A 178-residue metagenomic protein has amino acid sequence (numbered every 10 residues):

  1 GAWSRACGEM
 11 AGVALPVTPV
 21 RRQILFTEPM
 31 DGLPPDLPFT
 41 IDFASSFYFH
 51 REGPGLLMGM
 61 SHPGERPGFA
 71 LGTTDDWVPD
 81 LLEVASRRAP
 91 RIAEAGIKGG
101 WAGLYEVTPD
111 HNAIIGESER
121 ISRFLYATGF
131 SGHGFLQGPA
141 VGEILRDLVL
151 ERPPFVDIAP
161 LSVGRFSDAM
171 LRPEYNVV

Functional and structural regions predicted by a protein language model:
G1-D36: Central helical "cap/lid" subdomain
A2, P19, P79-D80, A140: A generic alpha-helix surface/boundary motif
E9, P67-G72, Q137-G138: A short, polar/proline- and glycine-enriched secondary-structure boundary/capping micro-motif
A14, P29-F124: Active-site lid/adjacent beta-loop-alpha segment flanking the redox-cofactor pocket in flavoenzymes
T18-P19, F43, F155: A short, structural micro-pattern
E83-V178: C-terminal catalytic lobe of FAD-dependent flavoproteins
